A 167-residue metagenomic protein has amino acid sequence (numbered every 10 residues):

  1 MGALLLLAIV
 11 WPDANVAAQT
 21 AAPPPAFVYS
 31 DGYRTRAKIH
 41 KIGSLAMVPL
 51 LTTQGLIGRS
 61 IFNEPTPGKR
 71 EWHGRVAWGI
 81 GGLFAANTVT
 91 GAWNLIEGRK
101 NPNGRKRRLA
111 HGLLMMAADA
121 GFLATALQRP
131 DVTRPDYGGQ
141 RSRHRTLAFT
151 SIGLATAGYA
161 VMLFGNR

Functional and structural regions predicted by a protein language model:
M1-R75, L83-R105, L163-R167: N-terminal targeting leaders of membrane proteins
S30, R34, G81, N101 (+3 more regions): Generic hydrophobic-segment detector
G43-L50, V76-L83, H111-G121, L147-L154: Hydrophobic alpha-helical transmembrane segments of polytopic
G68-G79, R108, G138-T150: Short, charged, amphipathic alpha-helical segments
G81-A92, L123-A126, A155-V161: Amphipathic alpha-helical coiled-coil segments
W93-R141: Short, solvent-exposed interaction modules
G139-R167: Terminal recognition/anchoring or ligand-binding modules at protein termini
